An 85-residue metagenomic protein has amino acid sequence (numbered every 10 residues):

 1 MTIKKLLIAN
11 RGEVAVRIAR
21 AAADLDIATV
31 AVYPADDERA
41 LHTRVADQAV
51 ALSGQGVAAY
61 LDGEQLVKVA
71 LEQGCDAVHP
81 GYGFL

Functional and structural regions predicted by a protein language model:
M1-L85: ATP-binding N-terminal substructure of ATP-dependent carboxylate-amine bond-forming enzymes
